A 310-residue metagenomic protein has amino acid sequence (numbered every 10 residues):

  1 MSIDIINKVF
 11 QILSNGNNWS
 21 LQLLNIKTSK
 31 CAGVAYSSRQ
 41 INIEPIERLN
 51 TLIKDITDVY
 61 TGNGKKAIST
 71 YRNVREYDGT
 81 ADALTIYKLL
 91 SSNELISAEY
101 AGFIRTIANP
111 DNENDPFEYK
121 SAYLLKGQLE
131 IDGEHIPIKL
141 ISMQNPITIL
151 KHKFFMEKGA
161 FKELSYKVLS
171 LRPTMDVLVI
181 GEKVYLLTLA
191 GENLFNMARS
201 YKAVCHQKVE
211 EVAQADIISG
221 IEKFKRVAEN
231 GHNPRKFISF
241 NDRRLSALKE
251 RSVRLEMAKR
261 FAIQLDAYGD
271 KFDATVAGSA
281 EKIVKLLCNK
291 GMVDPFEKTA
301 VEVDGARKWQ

Functional and structural regions predicted by a protein language model:
M1, K308-Q310: Short intrinsically disordered terminal tails
M1-D55: Charged, amphipathic alpha-helical stretches
C31-A215, I221, V227-V303: Acidic, low-complexity, intrinsically disordered interaction modules
